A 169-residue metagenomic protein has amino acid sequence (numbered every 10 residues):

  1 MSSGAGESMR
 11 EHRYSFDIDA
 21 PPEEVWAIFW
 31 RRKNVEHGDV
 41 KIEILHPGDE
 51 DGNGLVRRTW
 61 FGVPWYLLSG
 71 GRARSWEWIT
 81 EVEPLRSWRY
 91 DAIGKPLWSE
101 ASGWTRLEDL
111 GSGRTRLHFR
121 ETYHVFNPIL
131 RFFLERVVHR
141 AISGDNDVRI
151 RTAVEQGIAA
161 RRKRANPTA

Functional and structural regions predicted by a protein language model:
M1-G52, A169: Hydrophobic ligand-binding cavity/cleft-lining segments
R10, L55-R57, T115: Short beta-strand micro-motifs in enzyme catalytic cores
E11-R13, G71-W76, S99-W104: Short, surface-exposed coil-to-beta transition loops
D19-E23, P47-G52, T80-S87, R106-R116: A short, structured loop/turn motif at beta-sheet edges
E23, A27, S112, V148 (+1 more regions): Replace "anionic and nucleotidyl ligands
E23, W76, R140, G144-V148: Generic detection of well-ordered alpha-helical segments
N34-H37, L45-P96, V148, T152-A169: Glycine-rich portal/gate segments that line the openings of hydrophobic small-molecule binding cavities
D91-D145: Beta-strand/loop substructures that line and gate deep hydrophobic ligand-binding cavities in soluble
